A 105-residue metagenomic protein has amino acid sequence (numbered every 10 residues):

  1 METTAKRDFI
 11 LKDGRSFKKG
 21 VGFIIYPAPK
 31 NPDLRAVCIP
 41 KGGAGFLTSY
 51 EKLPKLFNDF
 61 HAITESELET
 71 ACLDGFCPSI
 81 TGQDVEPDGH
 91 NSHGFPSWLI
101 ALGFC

Functional and structural regions predicted by a protein language model:
M1-L11: SH3-family beta-barrel domains
T3-A5, F23-I25, V37: Hydrophobic beta-strand residues in large extracellular and virion-surface proteins
I10-D13, F17, G42-T48: Short, surface-exposed beta-strand/loop "edge" segments at domain boundaries and coil↔beta transitions
K18-P29: Conserved beta-strand/loop element in small beta-rich adapter and peptidoglycan-binding domains
P27-I100, F104-C105: Acidic, low-complexity, intrinsically disordered interaction modules
